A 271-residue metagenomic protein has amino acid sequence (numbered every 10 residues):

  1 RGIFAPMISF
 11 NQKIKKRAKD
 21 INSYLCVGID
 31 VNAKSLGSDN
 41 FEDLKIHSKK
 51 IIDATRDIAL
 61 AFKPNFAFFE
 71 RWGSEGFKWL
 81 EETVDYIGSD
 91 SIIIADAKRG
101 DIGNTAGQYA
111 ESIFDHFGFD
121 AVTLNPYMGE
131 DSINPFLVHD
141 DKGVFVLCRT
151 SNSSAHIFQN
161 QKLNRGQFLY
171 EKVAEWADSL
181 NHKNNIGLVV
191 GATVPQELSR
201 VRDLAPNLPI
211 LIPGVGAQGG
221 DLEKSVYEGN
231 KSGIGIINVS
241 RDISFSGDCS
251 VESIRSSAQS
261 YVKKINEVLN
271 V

Functional and structural regions predicted by a protein language model:
M7-I92, R165, E252-N266, N270: Conserved N-terminal beta1-alpha1 strand-loop-helix module at the mouth
A18-D20, I52-I58, E82-G88, P135-D140 (+2 more regions): Acidic (Asp/Glu)-rich catalytic clusters
I21-L25, I58-L60, S89-S91, G118-D120 (+4 more regions): Short, well-ordered coil/turn segments that N-cap beta-strands
V27, F62, D96, V122 (+2 more regions): Conserved, mostly hydrophobic/aromatic
N32-A33, D101-V189: Conserved anion-binding
A59, P64-H116, S154-A155, D178 (+1 more regions): N-terminal active-site wall of soluble small-molecule enzyme domains
L188, A192-N238, D242: A C-terminal functional module that forms or caps the active site or interfaces directly with catalytic machinery
E223-I234, R241, F245-V271: C-terminal helical cap(s) of enzyme catalytic domains, especially alpha/beta-barrels
